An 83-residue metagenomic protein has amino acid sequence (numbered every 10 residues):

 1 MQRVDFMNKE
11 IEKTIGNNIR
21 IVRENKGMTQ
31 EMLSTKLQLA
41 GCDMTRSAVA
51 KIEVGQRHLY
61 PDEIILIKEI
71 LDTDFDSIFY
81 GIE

Functional and structural regions predicted by a protein language model:
M1-K26: A short, Lys/Arg-rich alpha-helix, primarily the initiator
Q2-E10, M32, E69, S77-E83: Short, charged recognition helix plus adjacent turn of helix-turn-helix-like nucleic-acid-binding domains
I19, Q30, R46, P61-I64: Helix-turn-helix DNA-binding elements, focusing on the entry/boundary residues of the two helices that contact DNA
I19, R23, L33, V49 (+2 more regions): Hydrophobic packing within well-folded, soluble alpha/beta domains
R20, E24, Q38-L39, V54-Q56 (+2 more regions): Residue-level detection of the helix-turn-helix DNA-binding "recognition helix"
G27-K51: Short alpha-helical DNA-recognition segment
Q56, Y60-S77: DNA major-groove recognition helix of helix-turn-helix/homeodomain DNA-binding modules
